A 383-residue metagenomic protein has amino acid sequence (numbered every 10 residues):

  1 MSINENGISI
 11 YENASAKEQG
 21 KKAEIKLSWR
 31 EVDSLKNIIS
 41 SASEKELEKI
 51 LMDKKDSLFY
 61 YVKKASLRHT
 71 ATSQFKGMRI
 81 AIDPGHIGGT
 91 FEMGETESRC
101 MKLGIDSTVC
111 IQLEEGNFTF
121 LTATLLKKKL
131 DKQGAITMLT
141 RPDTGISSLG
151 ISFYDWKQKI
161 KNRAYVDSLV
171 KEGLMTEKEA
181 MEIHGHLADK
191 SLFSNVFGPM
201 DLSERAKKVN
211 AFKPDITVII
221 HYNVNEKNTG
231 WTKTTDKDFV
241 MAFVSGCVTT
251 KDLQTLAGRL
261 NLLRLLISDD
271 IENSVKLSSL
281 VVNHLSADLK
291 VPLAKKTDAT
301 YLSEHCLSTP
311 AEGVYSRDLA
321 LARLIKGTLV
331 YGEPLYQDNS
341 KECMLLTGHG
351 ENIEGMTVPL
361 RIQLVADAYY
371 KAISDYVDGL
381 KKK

Functional and structural regions predicted by a protein language model:
M1-K383: Catalytic-site microenvironment of enzymes that process N-acetyl-hexosamine-containing cell-wall polysaccharides
